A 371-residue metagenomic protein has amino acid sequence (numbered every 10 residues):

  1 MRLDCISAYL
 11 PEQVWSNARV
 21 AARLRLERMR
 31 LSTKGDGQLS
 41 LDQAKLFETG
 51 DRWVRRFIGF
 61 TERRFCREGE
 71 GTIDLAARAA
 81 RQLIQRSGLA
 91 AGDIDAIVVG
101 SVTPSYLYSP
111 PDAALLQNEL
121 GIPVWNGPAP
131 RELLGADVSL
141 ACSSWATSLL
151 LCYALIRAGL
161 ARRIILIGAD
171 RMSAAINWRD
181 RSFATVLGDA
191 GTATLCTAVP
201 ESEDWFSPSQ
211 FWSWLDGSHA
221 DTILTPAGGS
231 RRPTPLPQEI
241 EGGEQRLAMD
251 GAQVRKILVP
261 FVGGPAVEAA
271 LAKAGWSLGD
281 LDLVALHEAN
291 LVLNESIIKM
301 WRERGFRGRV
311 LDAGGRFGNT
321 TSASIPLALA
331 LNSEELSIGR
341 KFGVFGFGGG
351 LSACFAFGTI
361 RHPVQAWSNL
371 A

Functional and structural regions predicted by a protein language model:
M1-S40, S144-A220, P326-A371: Conserved beta-strand-centric core segments of catalytic alpha/beta enzyme folds
P11-V14, A77, R81-I84, R181-A313 (+1 more regions): Hydrophobic pocket-lining "lid/loop/helix" segments that shape and contact the acyl-thioester
A18-C66, E70: N-terminal structural subdomain of ketosynthase/condensing enzymes
R52, D95, R162, D282 (+1 more regions): Conserved acidic residues
F60-E68, V102-T103, L134-V138, R179-R181 (+2 more regions): A short glycine/serine-rich beta->alpha loop
I73, A77, P104-P111, N118 (+3 more regions): Claisen-condensing/thiolase-fold acyl-transfer catalytic domains that form or cleave C-C bonds in fatty acid
L89-I94, S277-D280, L336-R340: Short helix-loop-beta connector
I94-P104: Membrane helical hairpin/interfacial module
